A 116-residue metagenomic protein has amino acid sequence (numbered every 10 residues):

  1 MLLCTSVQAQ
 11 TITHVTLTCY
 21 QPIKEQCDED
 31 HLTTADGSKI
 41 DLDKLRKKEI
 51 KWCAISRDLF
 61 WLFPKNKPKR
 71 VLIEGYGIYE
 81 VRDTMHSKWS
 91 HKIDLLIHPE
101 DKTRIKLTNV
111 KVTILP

Functional and structural regions predicted by a protein language model:
C4-S6: N-terminal signal peptide c-region/cleavage motif recognized by signal peptidases
A9-P116: Solvent-exposed, well-ordered loop and adjacent helix/strand elements within mature globular domains that form
